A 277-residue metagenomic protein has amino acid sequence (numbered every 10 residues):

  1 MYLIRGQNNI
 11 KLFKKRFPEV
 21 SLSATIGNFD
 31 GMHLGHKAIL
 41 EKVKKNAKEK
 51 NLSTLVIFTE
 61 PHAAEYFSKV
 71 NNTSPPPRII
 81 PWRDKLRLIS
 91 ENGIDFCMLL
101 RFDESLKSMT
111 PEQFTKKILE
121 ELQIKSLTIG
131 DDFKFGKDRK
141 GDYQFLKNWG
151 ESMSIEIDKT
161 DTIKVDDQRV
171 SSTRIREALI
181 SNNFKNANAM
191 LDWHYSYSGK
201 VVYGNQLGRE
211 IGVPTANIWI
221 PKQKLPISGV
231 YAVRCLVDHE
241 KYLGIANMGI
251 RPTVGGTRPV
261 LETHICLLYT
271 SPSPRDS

Functional and structural regions predicted by a protein language model:
M1-L22: Positively charged, low-complexity intrinsically disordered leader regions
E19-S23, S53, E156: Charged active-site motifs of nucleotide-sugar-dependent glycosyltransferases
T25-V43: Di-metal (Zn2+ and/or Mg2+/Mn2+) metal-binding site signature of metallo-dependent hydrolases with the MBL/beta-CASP
H33, I89, L127, A187 (+1 more regions): Residue-level signal for inorganic ion chemistry
K37-E120: Core alpha/beta nucleotide-donor-binding catalytic domains of modification enzymes
S105-P214: Classical nucleotidyltransferase
G204-S271, R275: Phosphate/ribose-recognition catalytic cores of enzymes acting on nucleotide-derived substrates
